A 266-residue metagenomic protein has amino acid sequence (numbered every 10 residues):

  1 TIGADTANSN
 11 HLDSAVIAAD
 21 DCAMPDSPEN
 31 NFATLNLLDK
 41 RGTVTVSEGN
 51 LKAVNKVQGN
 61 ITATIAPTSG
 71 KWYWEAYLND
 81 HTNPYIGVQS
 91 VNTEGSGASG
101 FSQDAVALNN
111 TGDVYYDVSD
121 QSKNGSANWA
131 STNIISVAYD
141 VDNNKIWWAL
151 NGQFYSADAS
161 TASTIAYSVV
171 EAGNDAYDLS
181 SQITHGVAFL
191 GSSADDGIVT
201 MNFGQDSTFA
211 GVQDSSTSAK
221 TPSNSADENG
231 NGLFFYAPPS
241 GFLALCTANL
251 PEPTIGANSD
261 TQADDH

Functional and structural regions predicted by a protein language model:
T1-H266: PRY/SPRY (B30.2) beta-sandwich protein-interaction domains and their adjacent Ser/Pro/Gly-rich low-complexity linkers
